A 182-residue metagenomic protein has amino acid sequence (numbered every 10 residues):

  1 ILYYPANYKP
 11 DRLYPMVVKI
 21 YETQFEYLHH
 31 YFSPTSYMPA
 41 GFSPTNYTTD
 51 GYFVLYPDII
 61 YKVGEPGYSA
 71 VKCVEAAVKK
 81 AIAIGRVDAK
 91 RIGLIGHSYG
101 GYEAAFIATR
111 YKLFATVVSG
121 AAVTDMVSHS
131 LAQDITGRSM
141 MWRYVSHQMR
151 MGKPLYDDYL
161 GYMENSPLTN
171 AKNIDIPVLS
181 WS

Functional and structural regions predicted by a protein language model:
I1-N7, A76, A83: Flexible, glycine/threonine-enriched loop-and-boundary segments that flank and lead into catalytic domains of large
L2-Y4, D11-Q24: Short beta-strand element of the alpha/beta-hydrolase
K19, T23, H29-S182: Active-site-proximal cap/loop segments of hydrolase catalytic domains
